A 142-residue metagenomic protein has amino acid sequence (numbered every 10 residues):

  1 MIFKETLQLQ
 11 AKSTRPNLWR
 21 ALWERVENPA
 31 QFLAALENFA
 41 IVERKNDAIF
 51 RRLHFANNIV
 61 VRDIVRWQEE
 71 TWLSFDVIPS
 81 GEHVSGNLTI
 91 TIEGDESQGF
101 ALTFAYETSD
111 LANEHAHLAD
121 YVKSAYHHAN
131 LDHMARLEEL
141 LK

Functional and structural regions predicted by a protein language model:
M1-E43: Hydrophobic ligand-binding cavity/cleft-lining segments
I2-K4, Q8, R52-L53, N87-L88 (+2 more regions): Extended beta-strand/beta-hairpin segments
I2-T6, L36, A48-F50, V60 (+1 more regions): Intrinsic-disorder/low-complexity, polar/charged segments enriched in Ser/Thr/Lys/Arg/Asp/Glu/Gln
E5-L7, N38-A40, V61-R66, V77 (+1 more regions): Hydrophobic/aromatic beta-strand elements that line small-molecule binding cavities or substrate pockets in beta-rich
A11, N57-I59, Y106-D110: Beta-strand elements of well-folded, non-transmembrane domains
K12-R15, E43-N46, W67-E69, I92-F100: A short, structured loop/turn motif at beta-sheet edges
A40-S80: Glycine-rich portal/gate segments that line the openings of hydrophobic small-molecule binding cavities
I78-H128: Beta-strand/loop substructures that line and gate deep hydrophobic ligand-binding cavities in soluble
